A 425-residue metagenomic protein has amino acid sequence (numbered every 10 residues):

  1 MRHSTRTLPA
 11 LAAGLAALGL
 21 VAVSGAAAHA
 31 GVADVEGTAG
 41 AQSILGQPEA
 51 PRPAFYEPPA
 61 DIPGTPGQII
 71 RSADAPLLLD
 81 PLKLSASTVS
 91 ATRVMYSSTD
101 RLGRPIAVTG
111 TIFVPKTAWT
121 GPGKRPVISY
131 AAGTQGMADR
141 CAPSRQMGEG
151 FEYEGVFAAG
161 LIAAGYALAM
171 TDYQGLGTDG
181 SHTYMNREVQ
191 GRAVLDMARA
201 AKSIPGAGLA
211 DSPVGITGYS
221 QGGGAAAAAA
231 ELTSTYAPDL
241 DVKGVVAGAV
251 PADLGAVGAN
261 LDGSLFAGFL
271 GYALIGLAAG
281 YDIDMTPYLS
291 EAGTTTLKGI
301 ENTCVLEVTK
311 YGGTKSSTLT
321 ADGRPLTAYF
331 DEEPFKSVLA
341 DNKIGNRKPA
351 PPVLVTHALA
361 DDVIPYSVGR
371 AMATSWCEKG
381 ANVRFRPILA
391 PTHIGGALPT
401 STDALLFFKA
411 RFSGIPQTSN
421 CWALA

Functional and structural regions predicted by a protein language model:
M1-G31: Secretory targeting and sorting signals
H29-W119: Catalytic-loop region of hydrolases
S43-P63, V250-N346: Accessory cap/linker subdomain of secreted extracellular hydrolases
D100-A164: Short, surface-exposed "cap/lid" segments of acyl-processing enzymes
Y184-G206: Alpha/beta-hydrolase active-site loop
R199-F269: Primarily recognizes the serine-hydrolase "nucleophile elbow" in alpha/beta-hydrolase and SGNH/GDSL folds
F330, K336-S337, V363, S367-A425: C-terminal catalytic histidine-bearing segment of alpha/beta-hydrolase fold enzymes
P349, L354-D361: Short beta-strand/loop motif that positions the catalytic acidic residue of the alpha/beta-hydrolase fold
